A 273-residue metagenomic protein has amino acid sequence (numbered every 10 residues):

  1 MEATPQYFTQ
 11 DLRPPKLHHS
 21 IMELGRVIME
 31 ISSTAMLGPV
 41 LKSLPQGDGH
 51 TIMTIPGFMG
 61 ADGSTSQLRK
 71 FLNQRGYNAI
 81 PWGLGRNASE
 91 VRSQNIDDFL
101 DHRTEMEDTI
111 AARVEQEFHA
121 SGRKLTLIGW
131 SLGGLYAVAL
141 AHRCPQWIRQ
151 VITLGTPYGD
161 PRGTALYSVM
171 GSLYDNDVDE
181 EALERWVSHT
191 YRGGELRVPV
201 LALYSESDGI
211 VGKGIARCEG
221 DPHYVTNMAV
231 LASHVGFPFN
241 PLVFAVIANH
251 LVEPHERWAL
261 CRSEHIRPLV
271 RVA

Functional and structural regions predicted by a protein language model:
M1-F71, R75, P81, A120 (+2 more regions): Flexible, membrane-associating and regulatory peripheral segments of lipid-active enzymes
T4, P14-K16, S33-M36, N87 (+8 more regions): Serine/threonine-rich low-complexity intrinsically disordered regions
H18-I31, H102, E115, M170 (+1 more regions): Generic hydrophobic, helix-prone segments enriched in Leu/Val/Ile
T34, R103-E107, N240: A conditional alpha-helix N-cap/helix-loop micro-motif detector
H50-E195: Serine-dependent carboxylesterase/thioesterase catalytic core of lipase-like alpha/beta-hydrolase/SGNH enzymes
H142-R143, R149-A273: Helical cap/lid subdomain of alpha/beta-hydrolase-fold lipid enzymes that gates access to the catalytic pocket
